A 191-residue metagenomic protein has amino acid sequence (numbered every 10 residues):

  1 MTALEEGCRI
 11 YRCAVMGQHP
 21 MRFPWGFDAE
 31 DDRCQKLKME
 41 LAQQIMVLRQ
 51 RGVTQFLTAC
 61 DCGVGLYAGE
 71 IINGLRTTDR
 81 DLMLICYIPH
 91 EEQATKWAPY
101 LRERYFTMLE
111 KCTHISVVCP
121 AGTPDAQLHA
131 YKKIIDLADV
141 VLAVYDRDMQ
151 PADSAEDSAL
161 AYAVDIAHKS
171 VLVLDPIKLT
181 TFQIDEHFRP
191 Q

Functional and structural regions predicted by a protein language model:
T2-P190: Acidic/glycine-enriched connector segments
